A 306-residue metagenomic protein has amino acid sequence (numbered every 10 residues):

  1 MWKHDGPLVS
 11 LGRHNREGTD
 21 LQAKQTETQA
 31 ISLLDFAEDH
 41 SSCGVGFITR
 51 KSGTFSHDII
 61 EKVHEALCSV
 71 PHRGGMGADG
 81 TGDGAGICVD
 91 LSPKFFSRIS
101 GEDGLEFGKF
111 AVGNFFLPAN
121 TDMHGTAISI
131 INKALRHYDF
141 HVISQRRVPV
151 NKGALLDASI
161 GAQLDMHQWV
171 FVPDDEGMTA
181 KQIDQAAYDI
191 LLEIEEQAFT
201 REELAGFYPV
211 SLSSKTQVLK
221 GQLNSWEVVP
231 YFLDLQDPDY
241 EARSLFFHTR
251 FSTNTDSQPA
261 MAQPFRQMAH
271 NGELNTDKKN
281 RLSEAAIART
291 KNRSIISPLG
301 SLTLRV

Functional and structural regions predicted by a protein language model:
W2-V306: Conserved short alpha-helical segments that host acidic/polar catalytic motifs at enzyme active sites
